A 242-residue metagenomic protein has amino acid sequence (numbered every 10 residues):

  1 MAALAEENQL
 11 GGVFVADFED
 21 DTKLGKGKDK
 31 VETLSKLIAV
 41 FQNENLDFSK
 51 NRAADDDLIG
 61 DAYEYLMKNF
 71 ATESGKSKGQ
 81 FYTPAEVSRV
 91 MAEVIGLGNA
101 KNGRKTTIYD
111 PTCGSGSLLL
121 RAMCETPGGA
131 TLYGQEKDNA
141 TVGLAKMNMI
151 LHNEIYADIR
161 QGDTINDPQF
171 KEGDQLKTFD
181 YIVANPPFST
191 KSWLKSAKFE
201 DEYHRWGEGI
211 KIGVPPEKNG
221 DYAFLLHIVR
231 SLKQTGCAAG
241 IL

Functional and structural regions predicted by a protein language model:
M1, I212-V214: Extracellular loop and loop/strand-boundary signature of outer-membrane beta-barrel proteins
M1-N99, R160-Q169: Non-catalytic, mostly N-terminal accessory regions of nucleic-acid modification and defense proteins
G27, R52, G134-D138, Y181 (+2 more regions): Hydrophobic alpha-helical scaffolding
S77-A184, S189-E200, G209, L242: Conserved S-adenosyl-L-methionine
M91, V214-L242: Conserved Class I SAM-dependent methyltransferase catalytic core
H204-I212: A short, charged helix-loop
